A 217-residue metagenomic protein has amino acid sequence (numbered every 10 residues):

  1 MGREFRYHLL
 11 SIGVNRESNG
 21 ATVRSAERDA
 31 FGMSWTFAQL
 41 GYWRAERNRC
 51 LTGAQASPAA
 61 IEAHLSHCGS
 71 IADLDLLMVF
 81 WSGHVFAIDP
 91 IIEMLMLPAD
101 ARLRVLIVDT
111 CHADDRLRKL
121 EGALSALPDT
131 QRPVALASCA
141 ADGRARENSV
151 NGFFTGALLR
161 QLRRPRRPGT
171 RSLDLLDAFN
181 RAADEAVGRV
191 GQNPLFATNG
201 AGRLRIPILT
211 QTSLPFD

Functional and structural regions predicted by a protein language model:
M1-D217: Cysteine endopeptidase catalytic domains of the caspase/legumain-like
